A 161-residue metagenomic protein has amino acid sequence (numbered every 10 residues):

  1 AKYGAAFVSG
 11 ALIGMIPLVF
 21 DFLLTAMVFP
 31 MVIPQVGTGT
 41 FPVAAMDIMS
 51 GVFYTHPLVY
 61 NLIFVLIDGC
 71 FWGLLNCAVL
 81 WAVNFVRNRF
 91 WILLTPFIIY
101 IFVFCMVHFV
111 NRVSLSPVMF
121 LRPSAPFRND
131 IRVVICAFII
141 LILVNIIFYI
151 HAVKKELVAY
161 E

Functional and structural regions predicted by a protein language model:
Y3-L80, L121-F138: Secretory targeting signals
V19, C77, I101, I146-I147 (+1 more regions): Transmembrane alpha-helix boundary/anchor motif
L24-V36, V86, F90, V110-N111 (+1 more regions): Membrane-interfacial segments
F29-V43, I98-L115: Juxtamembrane non-transmembrane "cap" segments at the membrane-aqueous interface of multi-pass membrane proteins
N76-W91: Juxtamembrane helix-break-helix junctions at the cytosolic face of small multi-pass alpha-helical membrane proteins
W81-F85, I139-E161: Junction motif at the cytosolic side of a transmembrane helix
V86, M106-V133: Extracellular/periplasmic helix-loop-helix junctions in multi-pass membrane proteins
F90-V103, I140-L141: Central hydrophobic cores of alpha-helical transmembrane segments in multi-pass integral membrane proteins
